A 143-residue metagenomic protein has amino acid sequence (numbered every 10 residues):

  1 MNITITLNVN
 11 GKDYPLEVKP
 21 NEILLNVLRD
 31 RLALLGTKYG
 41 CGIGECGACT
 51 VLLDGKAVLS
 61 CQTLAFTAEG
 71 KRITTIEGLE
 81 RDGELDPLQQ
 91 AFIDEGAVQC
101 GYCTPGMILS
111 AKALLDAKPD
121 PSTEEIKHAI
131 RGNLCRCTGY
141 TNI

Functional and structural regions predicted by a protein language model:
M1-I143: Signature of N-terminal electron-transfer/Fe-S-associated modules in redox systems
